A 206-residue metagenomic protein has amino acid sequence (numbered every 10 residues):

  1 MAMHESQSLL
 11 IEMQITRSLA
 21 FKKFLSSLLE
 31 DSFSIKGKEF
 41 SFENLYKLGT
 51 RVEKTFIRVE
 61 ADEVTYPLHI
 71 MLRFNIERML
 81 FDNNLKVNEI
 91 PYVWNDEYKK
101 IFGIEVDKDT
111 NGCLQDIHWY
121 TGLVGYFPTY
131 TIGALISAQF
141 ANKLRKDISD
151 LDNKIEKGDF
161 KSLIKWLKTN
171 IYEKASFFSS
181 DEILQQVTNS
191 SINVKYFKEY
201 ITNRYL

Functional and structural regions predicted by a protein language model:
M1-L9: Post-HEXXH active-site segment of zinc metalloproteases
M3, F21, N189: Glycine- and acidic-residue-rich phosphate-binding/metal-coordinating active-site segment common to enzymes that handle
S8, I76, G133, N189: Hydrophobic, well-ordered secondary-structure elements that form the walls of internal hydrophobic environments
L9, A141-L206: Basic, alpha-helical terminal appendages of large translation-related enzymes
L10-Q14, R78, A138-N142: Short glycine/serine- and small hydrophobic-enriched flexible loop segments
I15-T121: Long, amphipathic alpha-helical stalk/connector segments used for oligomerization, subunit docking, or mechanical
G122-N142, V194: C-terminal substrate/ligand-recognition segments
